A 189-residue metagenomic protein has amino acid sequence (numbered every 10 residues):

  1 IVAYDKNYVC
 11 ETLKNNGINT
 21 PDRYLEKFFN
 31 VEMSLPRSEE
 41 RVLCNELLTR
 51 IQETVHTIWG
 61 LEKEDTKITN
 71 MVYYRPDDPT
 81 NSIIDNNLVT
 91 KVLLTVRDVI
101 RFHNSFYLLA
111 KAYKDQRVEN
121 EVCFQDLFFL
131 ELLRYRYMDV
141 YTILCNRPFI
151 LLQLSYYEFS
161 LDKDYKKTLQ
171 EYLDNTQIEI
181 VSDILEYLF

Functional and structural regions predicted by a protein language model:
I1, E32-S34, D98: Structured core elements
I1-G17: Sensor-1/coupling segment of RecA-like P-loop NTPase cores
C10, R37-F189: The feature marks long, low-complexity, polar/acidic/proline-rich intrinsically disordered regions embedded in large
N16-P36: A short helix-turn-beta junction within AAA+ P-loop NTPase domains corresponding to the substrate/partner-engaging
